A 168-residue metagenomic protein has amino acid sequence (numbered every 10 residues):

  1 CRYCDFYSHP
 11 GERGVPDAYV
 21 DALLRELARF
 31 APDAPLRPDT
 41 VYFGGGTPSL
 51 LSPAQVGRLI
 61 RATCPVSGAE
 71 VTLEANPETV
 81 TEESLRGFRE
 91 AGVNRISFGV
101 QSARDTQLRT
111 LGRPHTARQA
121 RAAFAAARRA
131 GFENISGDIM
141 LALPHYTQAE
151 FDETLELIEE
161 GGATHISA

Functional and structural regions predicted by a protein language model:
C1-S8: Local cysteine-cluster metal-coordination motifs and their immediate loop/turn environment, predominantly Fe-S cluster
S8-A168: Conserved non-cysteine loop/helix-boundary elements of the Radical SAM core domain that shape
